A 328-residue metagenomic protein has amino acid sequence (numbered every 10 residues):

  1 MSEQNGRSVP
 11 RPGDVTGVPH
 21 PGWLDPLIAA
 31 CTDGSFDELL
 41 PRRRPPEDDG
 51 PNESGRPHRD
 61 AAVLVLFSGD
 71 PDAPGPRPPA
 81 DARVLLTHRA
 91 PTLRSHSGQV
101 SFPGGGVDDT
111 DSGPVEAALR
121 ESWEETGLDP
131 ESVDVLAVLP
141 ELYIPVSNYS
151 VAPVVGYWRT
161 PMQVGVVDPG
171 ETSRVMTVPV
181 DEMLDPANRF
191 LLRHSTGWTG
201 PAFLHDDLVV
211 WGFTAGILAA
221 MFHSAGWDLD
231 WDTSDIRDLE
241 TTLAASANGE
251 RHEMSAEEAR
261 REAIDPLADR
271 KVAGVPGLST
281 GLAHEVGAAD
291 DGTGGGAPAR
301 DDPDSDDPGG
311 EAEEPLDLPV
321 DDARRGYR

Functional and structural regions predicted by a protein language model:
M1-S101, G106-E124, L128-V138, L142-V155 (+2 more regions): N-terminal leader/linker segments that precede catalytic domains of diphosphate-processing enzymes
I144-V146, M162-G165, L184-A187: Short acidic/glycine-rich loop or secondary-structure boundary segments that cap or lie
V166-V167, D232: Short acidic alpha-helical/loop segments enriched in Asp/Glu that coordinate divalent cations
V167-L204: NUDIX/MutT-family hydrolases
